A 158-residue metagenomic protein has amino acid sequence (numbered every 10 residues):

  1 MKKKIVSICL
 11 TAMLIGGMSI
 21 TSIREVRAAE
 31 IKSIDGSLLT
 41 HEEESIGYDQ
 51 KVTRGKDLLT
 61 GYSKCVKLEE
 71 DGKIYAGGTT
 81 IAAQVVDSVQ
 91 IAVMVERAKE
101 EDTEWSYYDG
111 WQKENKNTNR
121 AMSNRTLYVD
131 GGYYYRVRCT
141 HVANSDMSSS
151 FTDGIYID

Functional and structural regions predicted by a protein language model:
M1-K67: N-terminal prepro-regions of secreted/extracellular proteins
K56-V93: Short, surface-exposed binding/anchoring microloops in extracellular/periplasmic proteins
E69-D71, A98-E101, Y128-Y133: A short, structured loop/turn motif at beta-sheet edges
G78, N119-V129, D153: Exposed aromatic-hydrophobic patches
T80-Q84, V95-K99, A143-S145: Beta-strand elements of well-folded, non-transmembrane domains
V93, E104-T118: Solvent-exposed serine/threonine-rich low-complexity stretches and specific carbohydrate-binding patches
Y133-N144: Short, aromatic- and glycine-rich surface loops/edge beta-strands on solvent-exposed regions
S145-D158: Short beta-strand elements
